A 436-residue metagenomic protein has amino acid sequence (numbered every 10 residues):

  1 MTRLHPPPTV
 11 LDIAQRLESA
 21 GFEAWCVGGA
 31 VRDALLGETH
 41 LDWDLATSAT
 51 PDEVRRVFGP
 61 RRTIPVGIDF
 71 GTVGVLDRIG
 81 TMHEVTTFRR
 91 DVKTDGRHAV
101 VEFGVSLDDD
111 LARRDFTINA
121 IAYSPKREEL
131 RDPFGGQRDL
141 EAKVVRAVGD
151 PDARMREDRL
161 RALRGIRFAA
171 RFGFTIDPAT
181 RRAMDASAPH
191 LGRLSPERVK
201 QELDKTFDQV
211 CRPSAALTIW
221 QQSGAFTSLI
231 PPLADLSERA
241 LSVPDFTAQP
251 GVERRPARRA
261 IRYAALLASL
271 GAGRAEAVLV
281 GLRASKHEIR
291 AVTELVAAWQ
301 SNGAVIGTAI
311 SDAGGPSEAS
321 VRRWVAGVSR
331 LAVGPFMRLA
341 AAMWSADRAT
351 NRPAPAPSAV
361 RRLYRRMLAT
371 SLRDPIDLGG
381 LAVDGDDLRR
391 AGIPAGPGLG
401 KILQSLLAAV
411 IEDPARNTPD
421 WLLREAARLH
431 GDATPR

Functional and structural regions predicted by a protein language model:
M1-R436: Catalytic cores of the polymerase beta-like nucleotidyltransferase superfamily and closely associated nucleotide
